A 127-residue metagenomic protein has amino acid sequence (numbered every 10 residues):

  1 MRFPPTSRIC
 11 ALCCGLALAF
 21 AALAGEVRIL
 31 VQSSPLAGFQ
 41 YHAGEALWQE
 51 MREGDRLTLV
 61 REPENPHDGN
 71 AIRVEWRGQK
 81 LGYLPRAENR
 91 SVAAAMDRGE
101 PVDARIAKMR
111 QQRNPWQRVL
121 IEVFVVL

Functional and structural regions predicted by a protein language model:
R2-L16, F20-L127: Conserved active-site motif detector
